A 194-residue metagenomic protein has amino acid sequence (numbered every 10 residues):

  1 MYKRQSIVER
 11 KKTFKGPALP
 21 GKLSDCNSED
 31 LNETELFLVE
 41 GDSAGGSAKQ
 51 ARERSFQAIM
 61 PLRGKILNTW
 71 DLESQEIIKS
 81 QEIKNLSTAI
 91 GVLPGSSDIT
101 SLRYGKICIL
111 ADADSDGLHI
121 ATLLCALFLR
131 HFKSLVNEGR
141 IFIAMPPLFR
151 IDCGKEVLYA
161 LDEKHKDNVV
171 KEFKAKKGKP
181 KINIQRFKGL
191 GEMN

Functional and structural regions predicted by a protein language model:
K3-M193: Conserved phosphate-chemistry cores used by DNA topoisomerases
